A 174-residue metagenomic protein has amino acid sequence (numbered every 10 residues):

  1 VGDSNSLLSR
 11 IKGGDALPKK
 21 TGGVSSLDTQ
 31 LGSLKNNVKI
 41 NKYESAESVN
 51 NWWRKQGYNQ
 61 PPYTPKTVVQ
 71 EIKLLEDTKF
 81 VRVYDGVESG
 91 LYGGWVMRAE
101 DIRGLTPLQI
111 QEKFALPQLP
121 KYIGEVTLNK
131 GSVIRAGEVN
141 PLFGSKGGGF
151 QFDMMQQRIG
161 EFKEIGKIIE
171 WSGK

Functional and structural regions predicted by a protein language model:
V1-K174: Catalytic toxin/effector domains delivered as secreted proteins or via bacterial secretion systems
